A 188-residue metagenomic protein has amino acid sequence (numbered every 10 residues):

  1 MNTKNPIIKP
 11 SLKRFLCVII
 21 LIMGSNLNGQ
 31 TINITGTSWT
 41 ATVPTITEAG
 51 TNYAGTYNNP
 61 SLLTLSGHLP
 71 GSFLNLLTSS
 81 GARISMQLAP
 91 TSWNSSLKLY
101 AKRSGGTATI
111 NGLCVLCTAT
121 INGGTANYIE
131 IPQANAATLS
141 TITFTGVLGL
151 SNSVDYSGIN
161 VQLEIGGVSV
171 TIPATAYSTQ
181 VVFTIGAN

Functional and structural regions predicted by a protein language model:
M1-N33: Bacterial Sec-dependent N-terminal signal peptides
N2, S140-T141: Generic hydrophobic alpha-helical membrane-segment signal
I22, A119-N122: Mature cores of small secreted peptide/protein domains
N28-T120, I129, I142-N188: N-terminal small/polar-rich segments of proteins
Q133-S140: Extracellular beta-sheet repeat scaffolds used for adhesion and glycan interaction
